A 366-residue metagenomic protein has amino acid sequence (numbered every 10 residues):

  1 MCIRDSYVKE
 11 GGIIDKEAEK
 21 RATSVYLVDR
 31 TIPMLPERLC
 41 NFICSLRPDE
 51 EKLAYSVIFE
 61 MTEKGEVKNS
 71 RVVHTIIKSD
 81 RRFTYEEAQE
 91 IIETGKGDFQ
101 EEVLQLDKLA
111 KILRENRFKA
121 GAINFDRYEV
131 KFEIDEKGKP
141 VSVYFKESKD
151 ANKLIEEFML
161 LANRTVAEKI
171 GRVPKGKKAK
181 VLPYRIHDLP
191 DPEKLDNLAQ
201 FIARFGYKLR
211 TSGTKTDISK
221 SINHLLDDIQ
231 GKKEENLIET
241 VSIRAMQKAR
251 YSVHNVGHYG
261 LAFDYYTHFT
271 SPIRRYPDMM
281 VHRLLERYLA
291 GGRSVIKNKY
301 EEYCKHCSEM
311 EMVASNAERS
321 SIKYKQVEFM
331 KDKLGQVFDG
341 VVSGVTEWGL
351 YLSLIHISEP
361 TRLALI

Functional and structural regions predicted by a protein language model:
R4-L354, S358, R362: Conserved, carboxylate-rich catalytic/transport cores that coordinate ions
